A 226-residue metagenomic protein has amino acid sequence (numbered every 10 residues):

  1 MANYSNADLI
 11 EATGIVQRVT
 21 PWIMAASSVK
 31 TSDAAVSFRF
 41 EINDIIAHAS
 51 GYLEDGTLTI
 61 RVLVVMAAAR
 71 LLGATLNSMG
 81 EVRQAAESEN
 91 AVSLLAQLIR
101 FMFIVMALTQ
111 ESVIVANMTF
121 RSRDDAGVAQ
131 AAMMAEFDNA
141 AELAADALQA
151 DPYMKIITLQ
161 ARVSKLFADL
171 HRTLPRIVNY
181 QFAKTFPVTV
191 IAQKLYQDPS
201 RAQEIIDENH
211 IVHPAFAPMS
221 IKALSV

Functional and structural regions predicted by a protein language model:
M1-V226: Cell-surface/extracellular proteins and modules involved in cell-wall/glycan interaction or trafficking/anchoring
